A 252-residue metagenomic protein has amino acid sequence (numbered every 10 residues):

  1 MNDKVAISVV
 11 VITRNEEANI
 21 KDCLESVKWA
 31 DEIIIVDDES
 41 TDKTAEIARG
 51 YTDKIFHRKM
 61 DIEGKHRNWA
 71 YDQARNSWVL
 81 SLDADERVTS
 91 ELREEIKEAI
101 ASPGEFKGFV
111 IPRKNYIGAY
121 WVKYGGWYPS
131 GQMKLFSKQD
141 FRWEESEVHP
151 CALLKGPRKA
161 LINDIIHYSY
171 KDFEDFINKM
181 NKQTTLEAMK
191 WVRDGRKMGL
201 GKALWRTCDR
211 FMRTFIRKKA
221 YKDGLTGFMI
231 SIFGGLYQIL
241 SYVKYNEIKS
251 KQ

Functional and structural regions predicted by a protein language model:
K4, W29, A74-S77: Active-site acidic short loop of glycosyltransferases
A6-S8: Cell-envelope/extracellular polymer assembly enzymes that use nucleotide-activated donors
V10-W29: Short, well-formed alpha-helical segments that are part of the catalytic scaffolds of diverse glycosyltransferases
N19-K21, D42-Y51, E91-L92: Acidic helix N-cap motif at the loop->helix transition within catalytic regions of sugar-transfer enzymes
S26, D37-E46, M60, D83: A conserved acidic beta->alpha catalytic loop
W29, G50-Y51, L154: Short, structured coil segments at secondary-structure junctions
A45-R75: Conserved donor nucleotide-binding strand/loop of the catalytic core
N68-Y71, S77-L82, T89-Q252: Catalytic-site signature of metal-activated, phosphate-bearing donor transferases, centered on the GT-A/GT-A-like
